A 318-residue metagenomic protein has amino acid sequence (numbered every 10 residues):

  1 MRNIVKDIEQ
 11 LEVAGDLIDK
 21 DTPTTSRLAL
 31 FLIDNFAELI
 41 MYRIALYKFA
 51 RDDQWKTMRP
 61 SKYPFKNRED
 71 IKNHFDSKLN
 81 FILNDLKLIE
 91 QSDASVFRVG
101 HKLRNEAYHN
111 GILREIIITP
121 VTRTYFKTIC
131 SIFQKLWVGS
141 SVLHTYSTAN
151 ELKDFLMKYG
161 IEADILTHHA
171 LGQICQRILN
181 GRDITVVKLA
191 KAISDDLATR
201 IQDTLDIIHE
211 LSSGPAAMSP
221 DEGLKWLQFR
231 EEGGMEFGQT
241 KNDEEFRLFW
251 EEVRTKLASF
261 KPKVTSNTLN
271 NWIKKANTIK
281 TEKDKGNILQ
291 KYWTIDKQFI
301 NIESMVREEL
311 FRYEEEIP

Functional and structural regions predicted by a protein language model:
R2-A14, Y47, R51, D70-I71: Generic N-terminal leader/targeting and pre-domain segments
R2-N3, T24, L86-L143: Charge-enriched, short contiguous segments at helix-coil
I8-R27: A long, hydrophobic alpha-helical segment
G15, S26-Y47: Short, hydrophobic, well-ordered secondary-structure elements
L28-F31, T119-R123, N270: Short, charged, amphipathic alpha-helical segments
L46-N110: A broadly used, surface-exposed interaction patch
I117, S131-P318: Polyanionic, low-complexity intrinsically disordered segments
